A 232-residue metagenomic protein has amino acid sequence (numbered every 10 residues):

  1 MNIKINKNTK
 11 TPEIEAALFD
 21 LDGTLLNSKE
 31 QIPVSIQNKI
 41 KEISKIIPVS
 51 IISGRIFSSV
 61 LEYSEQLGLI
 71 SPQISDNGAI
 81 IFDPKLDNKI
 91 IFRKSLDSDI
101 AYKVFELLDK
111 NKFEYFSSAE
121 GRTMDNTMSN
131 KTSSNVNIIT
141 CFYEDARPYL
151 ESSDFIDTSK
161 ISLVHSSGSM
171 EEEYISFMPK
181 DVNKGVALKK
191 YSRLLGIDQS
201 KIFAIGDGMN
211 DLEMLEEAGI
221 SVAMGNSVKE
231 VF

Functional and structural regions predicted by a protein language model:
M1-F19, N38, L194-I197: Non-catalytic pre-domain segments flanking phosphatase-related domains
I3-N6, E217, S221-F232: Asp-based, Mg2+/Mn2+-dependent phosphohydrolase catalytic module
K10-E30, V104, L215: Asp-based phosphoryl-transfer active-site loop
A17, V49, Q73, S221-A223: Short, well-ordered beta-strand core segments
K29-M128: Active-site phosphate-binding/coordination module
S35, S59-E62, A187, E213-M214 (+1 more regions): Phosphate- and divalent-cation-binding pockets in alpha/beta enzyme and binding domains that engage nucleotide-derived
L107, N111-E217, N226: Conserved acidic, metal-coordinating active-site core of Asp-based, Mg2+-dependent phosphoryl-transfer enzymes
